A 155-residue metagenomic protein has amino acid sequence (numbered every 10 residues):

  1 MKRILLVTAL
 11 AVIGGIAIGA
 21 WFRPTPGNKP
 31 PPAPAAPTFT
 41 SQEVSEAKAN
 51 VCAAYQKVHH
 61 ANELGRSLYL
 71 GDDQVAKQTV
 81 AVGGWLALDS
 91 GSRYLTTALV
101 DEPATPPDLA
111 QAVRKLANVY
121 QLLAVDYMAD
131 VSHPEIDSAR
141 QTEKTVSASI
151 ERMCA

Functional and structural regions predicted by a protein language model:
M1-A33: Hydrophobic single-pass membrane-targeting/anchoring helices
P31-K48: Short extracytoplasmic/periplasmic juxtamembrane "stem" segments immediately C-terminal to an N-terminal membrane anchor
F39, L109-A112, T142: Extracytoplasmic/periplasmic mature domains of Sec-exported, cell-envelope-associated bacterial proteins
S41, Q74-A81, A129-I136: Alpha-helical rod/repeat scaffolding segments in eukaryotic adaptors/tethers and long-chain four-helix cytokines
E46, N50, V58-P103, R140-C154: Alpha-helical segments in soluble extracytoplasmic regions
A54-D72, A112-D126: Solvent-exposed, amphipathic alpha-helical segments
W85, D89-S90, T96-V131: Long, amphipathic, charge-rich alpha-helical segments that form helical bundles/coiled-coils
Q121-A155: Extracellularly exposed regions in secreted/surface proteins, prominently low-complexity, repeat-rich
